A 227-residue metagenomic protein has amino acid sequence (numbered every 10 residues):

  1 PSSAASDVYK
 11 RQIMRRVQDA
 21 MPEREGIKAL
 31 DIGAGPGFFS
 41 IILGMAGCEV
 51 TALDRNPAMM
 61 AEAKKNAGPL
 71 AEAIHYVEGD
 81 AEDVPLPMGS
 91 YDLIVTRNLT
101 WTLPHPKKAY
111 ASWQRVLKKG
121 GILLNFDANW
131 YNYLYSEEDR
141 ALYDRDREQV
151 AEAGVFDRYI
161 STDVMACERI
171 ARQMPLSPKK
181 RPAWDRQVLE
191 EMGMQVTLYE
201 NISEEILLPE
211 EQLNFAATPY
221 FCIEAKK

Functional and structural regions predicted by a protein language model:
P1-A5, Y9: Single conserved hydrophobic/aromatic residue that forms the stacking wall/gate of nucleotide- or nucleobase-binding
L30-I32, P36-D83: Class I SAM-dependent methyltransferase SAM/SAH-binding core
E82-L93: A short acidic, Gly/Pro-enriched loop at the edge of an enzyme's catalytic core that lines a small-molecule cofactor
L93-P106: A short SAM/SAH-binding and catalytic strip from SAM-dependent methyltransferases
K107-K119: A short glycine-rich, Lys/Arg-flanked "PGG" loop and its adjoining helix->strand segment in the class I
I122-F156: Conserved class I S-adenosyl-L-methionine
L176-G193, L198-Y199: Short alpha-helix
P209-K227: Core SAM-dependent methyltransferase catalytic element
